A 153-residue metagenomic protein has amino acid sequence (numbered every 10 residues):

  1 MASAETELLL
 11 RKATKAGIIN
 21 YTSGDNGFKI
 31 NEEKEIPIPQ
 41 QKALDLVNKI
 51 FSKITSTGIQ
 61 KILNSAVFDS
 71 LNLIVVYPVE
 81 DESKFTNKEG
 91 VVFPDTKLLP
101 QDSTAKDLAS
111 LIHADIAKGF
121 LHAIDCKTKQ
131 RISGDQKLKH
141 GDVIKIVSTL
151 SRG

Functional and structural regions predicted by a protein language model:
M1-H140, T149-R152: C-terminal-of-GTPase-core extension/linker across diverse P-loop GTPases
